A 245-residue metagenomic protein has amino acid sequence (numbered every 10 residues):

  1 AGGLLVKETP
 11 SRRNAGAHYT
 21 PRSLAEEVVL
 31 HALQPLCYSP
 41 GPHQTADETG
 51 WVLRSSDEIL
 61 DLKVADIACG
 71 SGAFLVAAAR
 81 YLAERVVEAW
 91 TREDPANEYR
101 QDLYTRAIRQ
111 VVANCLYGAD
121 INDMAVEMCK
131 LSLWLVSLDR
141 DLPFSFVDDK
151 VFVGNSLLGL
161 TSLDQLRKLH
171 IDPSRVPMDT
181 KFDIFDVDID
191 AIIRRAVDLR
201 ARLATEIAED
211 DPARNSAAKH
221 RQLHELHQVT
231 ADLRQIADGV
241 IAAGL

Functional and structural regions predicted by a protein language model:
A1-V6: Long recognition/docking surfaces used for binding and targeting
K7-R13: Conserved adenine-nucleotide phosphate-binding loops and their immediately adjacent elements
A15-Y19: Dynamic helix-loop-helix/coil hinge segments at AAA+ ATPase domain boundaries and subdomain interfaces
T20-T161, V240: Conserved S-adenosyl-L-methionine
G159-L245: Basic, amphipathic N-terminal segments
